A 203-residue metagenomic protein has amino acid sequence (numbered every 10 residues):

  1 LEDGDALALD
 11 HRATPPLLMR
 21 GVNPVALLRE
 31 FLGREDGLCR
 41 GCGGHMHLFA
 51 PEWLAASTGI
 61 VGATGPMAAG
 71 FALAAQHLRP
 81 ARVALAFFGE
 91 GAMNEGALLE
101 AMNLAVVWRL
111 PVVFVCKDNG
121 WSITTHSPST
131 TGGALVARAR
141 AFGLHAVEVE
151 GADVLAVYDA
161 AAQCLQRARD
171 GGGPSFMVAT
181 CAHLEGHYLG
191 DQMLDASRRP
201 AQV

Functional and structural regions predicted by a protein language model:
L1-W108, H126-V136, R140-G143: Cofactor-binding active-site loop characterized by glycine-rich and histidine/acidic residues
G4-L9, K117-D118, R138-H145, L189-R198: Short acidic (Asp/Glu) and glycine-rich catalytic loops that position anionic groups and cofactors
A8, V83-F87, V113-V115, F176-T180: Structural motif
P15-L17, M93-N94, W121-S122, A182-Y188: Short, active-site-adjacent cap segments at secondary-structure transitions
M19-R20, A97, T124-S127, D159-A160 (+1 more regions): Short, well-ordered secondary-structure micro-motifs
R34-L38, V113-C116, R140-L144, P174-F176 (+1 more regions): Short, surface-exposed, polar/charged, turn-prone segments marking secondary-structure boundaries
V107-W108, K117-G173, H183-L184: Ligand/cofactor pocket segment of small-molecule handling proteins
R167-V203: Glycine/aspartate-rich loop-and-adjacent alpha/beta segment that forms the canonical ThDP
